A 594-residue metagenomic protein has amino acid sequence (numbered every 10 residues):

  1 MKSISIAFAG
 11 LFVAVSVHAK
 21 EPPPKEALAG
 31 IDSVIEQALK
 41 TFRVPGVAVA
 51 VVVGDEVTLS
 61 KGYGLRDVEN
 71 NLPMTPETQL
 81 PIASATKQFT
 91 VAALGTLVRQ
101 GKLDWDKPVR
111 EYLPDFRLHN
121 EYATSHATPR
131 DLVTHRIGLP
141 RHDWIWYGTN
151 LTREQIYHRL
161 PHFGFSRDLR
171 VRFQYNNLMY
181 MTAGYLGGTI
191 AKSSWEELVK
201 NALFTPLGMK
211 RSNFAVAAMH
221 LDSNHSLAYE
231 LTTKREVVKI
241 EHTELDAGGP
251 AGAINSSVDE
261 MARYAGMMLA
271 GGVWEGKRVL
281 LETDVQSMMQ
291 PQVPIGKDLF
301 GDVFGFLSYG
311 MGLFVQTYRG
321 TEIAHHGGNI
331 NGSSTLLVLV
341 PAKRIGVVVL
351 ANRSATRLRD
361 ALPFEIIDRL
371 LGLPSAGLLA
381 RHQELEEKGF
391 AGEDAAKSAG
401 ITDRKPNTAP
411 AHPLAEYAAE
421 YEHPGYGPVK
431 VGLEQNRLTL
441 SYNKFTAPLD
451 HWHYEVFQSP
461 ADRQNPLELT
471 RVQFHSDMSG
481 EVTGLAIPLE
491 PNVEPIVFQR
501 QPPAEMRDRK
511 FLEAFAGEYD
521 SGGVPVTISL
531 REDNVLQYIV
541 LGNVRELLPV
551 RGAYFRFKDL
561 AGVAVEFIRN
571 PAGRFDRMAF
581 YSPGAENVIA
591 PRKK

Functional and structural regions predicted by a protein language model:
K2-A9: Sec-dependent signal peptide recognition, specifically the positively charged N-region followed immediately by
A14-S16: N-terminal signal peptide c-region/cleavage motif recognized by signal peptidases
K20-S60, W144-Y147, G188-N201, T205 (+6 more regions): Catalytic loop of the DD-peptidase/beta-lactamase superfamily, centered on the K-T-G motif and neighboring
G30, G46, V68, P73-P76 (+6 more regions): Active-site helix/loop module of the DD-peptidase/beta-lactamase fold, centered on the serine-lysine SxxK catalytic
R66-T75, R357-E365: A short, polar/charged loop-to-alpha-helix boundary motif
S84-A85, Q174-N177: Catalytic nucleophile serine of serine hydrolases, specifically the conserved "nucleophile elbow" pentapeptide
T128, L178-M179: Mid-domain, small-residue-enriched loop/turn segments at the edges of structured enzyme/sensor domains
E154-S166, T233-D246, T317-Y318: The feature captures the short pre-catalytic strand/loop hairpin that immediately precedes and shapes the active-site
